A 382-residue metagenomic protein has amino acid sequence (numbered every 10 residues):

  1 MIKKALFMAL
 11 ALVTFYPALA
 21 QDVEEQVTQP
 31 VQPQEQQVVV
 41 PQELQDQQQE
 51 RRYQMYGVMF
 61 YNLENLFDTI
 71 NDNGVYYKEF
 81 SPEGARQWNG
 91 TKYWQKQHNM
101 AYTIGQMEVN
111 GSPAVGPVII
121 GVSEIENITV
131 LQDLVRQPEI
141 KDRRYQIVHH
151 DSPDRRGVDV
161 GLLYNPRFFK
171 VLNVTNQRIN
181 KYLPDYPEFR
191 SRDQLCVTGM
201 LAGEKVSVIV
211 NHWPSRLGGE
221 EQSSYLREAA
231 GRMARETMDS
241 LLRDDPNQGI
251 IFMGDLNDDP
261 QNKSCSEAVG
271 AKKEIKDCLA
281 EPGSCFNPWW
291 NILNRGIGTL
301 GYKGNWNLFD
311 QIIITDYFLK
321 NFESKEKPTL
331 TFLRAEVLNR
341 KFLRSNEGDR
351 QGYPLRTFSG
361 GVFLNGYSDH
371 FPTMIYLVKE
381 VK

Functional and structural regions predicted by a protein language model:
A5-T14: Sec-dependent N-terminal signal peptides
A20-P138, D142-R144, V148-V158, L343-Q351 (+2 more regions): N-terminal, active-site-proximal structural segment of metallo-dependent hydrolase catalytic domains
D22-P30, V38-D46, S240-I250, D258-K382: Metal-dependent phosphoester-hydrolase catalytic domains
Y61-L63, W88, Y93-K96, M100 (+7 more regions): Active-site beta-strand/loop signature of hydrolases that rely on acidic residues for catalysis
D68, T129-Q132, R156-D159, L217-E220 (+2 more regions): Extracytoplasmic/secreted cell-surface and envelope-processing proteins
G74-Y77, E204, V208-L226: Active-site His/acidic residue clusters
P82-Y93, G116-V122, H149-H150, L183-D185 (+4 more regions): Second-shell loop/turn segments in exported
I125-S207, N211-W213: Structured beta-strand-rich core segments of catalytic domains in phosphoester-bond hydrolases
